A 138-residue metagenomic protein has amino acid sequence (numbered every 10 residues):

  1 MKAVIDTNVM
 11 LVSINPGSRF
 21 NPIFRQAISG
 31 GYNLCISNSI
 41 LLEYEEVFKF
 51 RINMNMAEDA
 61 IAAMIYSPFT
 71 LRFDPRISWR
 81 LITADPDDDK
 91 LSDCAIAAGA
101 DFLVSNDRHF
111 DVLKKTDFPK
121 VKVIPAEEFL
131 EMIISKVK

Functional and structural regions predicted by a protein language model:
M1-S18: Metal-dependent nucleic-acid phosphoesterase active-site entry motif
I5, F20-K49: PIN/NYN-family metal-dependent endoribonuclease catalytic core
D6-T7, I36-S37, N106, P125-A126: A secondary-structure boundary/capping signal
Q26, C94, K115: Hydrophobic/aromatic ligand-binding patch that stacks against planar heteroaromatic rings of cofactors or nucleotides
N33, F69-L71, K122: Conserved beta-strand segments of alpha/beta enzyme cores
F69-L103, R108, V112: Active-site neighborhoods of divalent-metal-dependent phosphate/nucleic-acid chemistry enzymes
D89, R108-K138: Acidic, PIN/NYN-like endoribonuclease modules and their adjacent C-terminal/linker elements
